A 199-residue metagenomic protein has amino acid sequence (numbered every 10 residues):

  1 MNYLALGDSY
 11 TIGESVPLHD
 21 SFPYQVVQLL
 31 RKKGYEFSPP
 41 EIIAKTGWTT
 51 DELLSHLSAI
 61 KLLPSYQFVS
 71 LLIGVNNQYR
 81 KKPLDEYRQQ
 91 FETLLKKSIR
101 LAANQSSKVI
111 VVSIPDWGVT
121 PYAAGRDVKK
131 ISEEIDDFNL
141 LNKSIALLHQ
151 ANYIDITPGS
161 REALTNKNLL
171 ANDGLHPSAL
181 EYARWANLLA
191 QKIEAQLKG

Functional and structural regions predicted by a protein language model:
M1-T46, H56-P64: Serine-esterase "nucleophile elbow" of acetyl-processing enzymes
Y10, G47-T49, D116, S160: Residue-level detector of flexible, active-site-proximal loop/helix-junction positions within diverse enzyme catalytic
E14-S15, D51, R80: Short N-terminal helix/helix-N-cap motif within the alpha/beta-hydrolase-1
S15, E41-G47, D85, R126 (+1 more regions): Acidic/histidine-rich helix-loop elements that form or flank divalent-metal/phosphate-binding sites at the catalytic
S55-G199: Alpha-helical cap/lid subdomain in secreted, periplasmic, or secretory-pathway luminal O-acyl-processing enzymes
